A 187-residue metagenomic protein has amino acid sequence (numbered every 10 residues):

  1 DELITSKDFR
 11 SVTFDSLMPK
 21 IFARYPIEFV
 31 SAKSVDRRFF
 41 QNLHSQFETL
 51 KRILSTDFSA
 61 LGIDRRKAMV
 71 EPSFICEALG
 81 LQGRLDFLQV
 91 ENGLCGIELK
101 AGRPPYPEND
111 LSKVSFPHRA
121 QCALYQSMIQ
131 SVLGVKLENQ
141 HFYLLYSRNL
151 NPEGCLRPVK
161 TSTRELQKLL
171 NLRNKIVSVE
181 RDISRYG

Functional and structural regions predicted by a protein language model:
D1-V90: Metal-dependent nuclease catalytic cores that hydrolyze phosphodiester bonds in DNA/RNA, characterized by
I63-S178: Mg2+/Mn2+-dependent nuclease catalytic core
S184-G187: Helicase P-loop NTPase motor core of nucleic-acid translocases
